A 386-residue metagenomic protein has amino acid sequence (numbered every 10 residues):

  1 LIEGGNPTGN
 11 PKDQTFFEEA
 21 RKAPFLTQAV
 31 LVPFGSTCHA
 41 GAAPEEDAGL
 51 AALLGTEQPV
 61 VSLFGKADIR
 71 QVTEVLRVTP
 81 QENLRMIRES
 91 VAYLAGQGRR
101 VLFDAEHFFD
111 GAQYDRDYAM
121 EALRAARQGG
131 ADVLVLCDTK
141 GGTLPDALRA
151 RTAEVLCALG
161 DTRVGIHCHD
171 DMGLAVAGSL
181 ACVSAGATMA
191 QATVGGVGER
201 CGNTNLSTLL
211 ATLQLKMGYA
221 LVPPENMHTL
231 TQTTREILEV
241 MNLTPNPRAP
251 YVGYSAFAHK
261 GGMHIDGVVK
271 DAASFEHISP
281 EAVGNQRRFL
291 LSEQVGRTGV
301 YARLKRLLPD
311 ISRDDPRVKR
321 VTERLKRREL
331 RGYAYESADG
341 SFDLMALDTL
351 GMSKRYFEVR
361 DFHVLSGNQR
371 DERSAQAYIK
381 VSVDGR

Functional and structural regions predicted by a protein language model:
L1-F25, V32-G41, L63-V78, E106-G111 (+2 more regions): Glycine-rich, proline-tolerant flexible connector loops at the mouths of alpha/beta enzymes
N10-T37, E82-R99, L148-I166, A211-K216: Alpha-helix-loop-beta-strand connector modules within alpha/beta enzyme cores
G41-L53, Y114-A122, M172-A187: Catalytic cores of alpha/beta
Q58-A67, I87, G186: Non-cysteine beta-strand/loop elements that form the S-adenosyl-L-methionine
V61, F103, L134, G186 (+2 more regions): Conserved, mostly hydrophobic/aromatic
V75-A131, L136-C137: Metal-dependent enolase-superfamily TIM-barrel catalytic cores that perform enediolate-based chemistry
K140-T143, A147-K270, S274: Catalytic alpha/beta core domains of metabolic enzymes, predominantly
M217-R386: A mid-to-C-terminal "edge-of-domain" accessory segment
